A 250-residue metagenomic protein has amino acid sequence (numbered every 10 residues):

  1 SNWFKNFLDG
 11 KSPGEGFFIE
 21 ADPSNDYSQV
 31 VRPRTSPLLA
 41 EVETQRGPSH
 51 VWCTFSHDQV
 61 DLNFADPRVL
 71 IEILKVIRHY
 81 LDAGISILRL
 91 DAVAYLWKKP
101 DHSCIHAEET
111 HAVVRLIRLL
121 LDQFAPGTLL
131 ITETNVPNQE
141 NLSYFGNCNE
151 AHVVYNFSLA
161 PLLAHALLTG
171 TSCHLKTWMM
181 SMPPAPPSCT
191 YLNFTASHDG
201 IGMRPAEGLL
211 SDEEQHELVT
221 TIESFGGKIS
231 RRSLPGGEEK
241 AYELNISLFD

Functional and structural regions predicted by a protein language model:
S1-D250: Active-site and adjacent substrate-binding regions of carbohydrate-active enzymes
